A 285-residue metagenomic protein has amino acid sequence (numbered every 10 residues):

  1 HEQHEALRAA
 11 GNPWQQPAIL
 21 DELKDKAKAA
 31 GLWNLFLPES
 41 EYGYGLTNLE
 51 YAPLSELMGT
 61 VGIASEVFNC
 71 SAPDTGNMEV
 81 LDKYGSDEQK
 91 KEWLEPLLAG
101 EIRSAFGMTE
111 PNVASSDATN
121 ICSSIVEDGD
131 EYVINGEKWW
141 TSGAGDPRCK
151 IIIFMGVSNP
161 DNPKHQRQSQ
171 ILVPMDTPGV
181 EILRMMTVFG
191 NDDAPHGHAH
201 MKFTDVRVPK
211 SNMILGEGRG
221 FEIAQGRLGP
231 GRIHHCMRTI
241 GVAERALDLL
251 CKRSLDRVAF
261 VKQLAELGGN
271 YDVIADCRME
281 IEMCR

Functional and structural regions predicted by a protein language model:
H1-A72, E79, K83, D87-A99 (+1 more regions): Amphipathic, small/basic residue-rich leader segments at the start of a protein or domain
G31, L54, S86, F106 (+6 more regions): Buried hydrophobic positions in well-ordered alpha/beta secondary-structure cores of metabolic enzymes
G31, L54-T60, M155-V157, V173-G179 (+2 more regions): Short Ser/Thr-interspersed hydrophobic loop/turn segments at strand-loop and sheet-helix junctions that line or gate
G100-T109, F154: A short, Trp-centered hydrophobic/proline-enriched beta-strand micro-motif
A114, W139-D146, P230-H234: Glycine-rich phosphate/pyrophosphate-binding beta-alpha loops
S123-V126: A structural signal for short hydrophobic beta-strand segments in well-ordered beta-sheet cores
E131, N135-L183: A short core secondary-structure module
Q170, E181-M283: Glycine-rich beta->alpha junctions and the first turn(s) of the following alpha-helix
